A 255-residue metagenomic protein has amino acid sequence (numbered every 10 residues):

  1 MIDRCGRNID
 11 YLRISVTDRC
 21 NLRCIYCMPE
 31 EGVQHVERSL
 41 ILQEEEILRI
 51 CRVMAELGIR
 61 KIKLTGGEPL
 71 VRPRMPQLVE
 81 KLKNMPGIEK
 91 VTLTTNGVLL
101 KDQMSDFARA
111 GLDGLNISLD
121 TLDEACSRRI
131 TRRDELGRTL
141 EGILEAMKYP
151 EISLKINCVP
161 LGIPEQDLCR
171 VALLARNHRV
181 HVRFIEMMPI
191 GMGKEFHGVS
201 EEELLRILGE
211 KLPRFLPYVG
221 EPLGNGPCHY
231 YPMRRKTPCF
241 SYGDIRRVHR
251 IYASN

Functional and structural regions predicted by a protein language model:
M1-R13, R23-I25, E56, C228-Y230 (+1 more regions): N-terminal [4Fe-4S]-dependent radical SAM core
R4-E44: Canonical Radical SAM [4Fe-4S] cluster-binding loop centered on the CxxxCxxC motif and its immediate flanking residues
G32-E37, D123-I130, I190-E195: A short acidic, helix-capping loop that chelates divalent metal ions and anchors anionic groups
I41-L64, R72-L174, H178-R183: Radical SAM/AdoMet-radical enzyme domain recognition
E68: Conserved G/P- and acidic residue-centered "switch" motifs that form tight phosphate/ATP-binding loops in soluble
A172-V199, L208: Aromatic-anchored, glycine/proline-accented short structural segments that stabilize local strand-turns or short
G191-N255: Accessory C-terminal segments flanking Radical SAM cores
